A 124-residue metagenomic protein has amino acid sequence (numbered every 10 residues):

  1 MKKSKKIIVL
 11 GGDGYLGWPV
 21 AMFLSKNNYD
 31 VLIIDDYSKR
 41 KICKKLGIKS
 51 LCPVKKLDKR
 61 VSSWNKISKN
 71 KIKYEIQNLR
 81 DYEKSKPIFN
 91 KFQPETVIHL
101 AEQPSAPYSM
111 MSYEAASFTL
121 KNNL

Functional and structural regions predicted by a protein language model:
M1-L124: N-terminal Rossmann-like NAD(P)+-binding domain of SDR-like oxidoreductases, especially those catalyzing
